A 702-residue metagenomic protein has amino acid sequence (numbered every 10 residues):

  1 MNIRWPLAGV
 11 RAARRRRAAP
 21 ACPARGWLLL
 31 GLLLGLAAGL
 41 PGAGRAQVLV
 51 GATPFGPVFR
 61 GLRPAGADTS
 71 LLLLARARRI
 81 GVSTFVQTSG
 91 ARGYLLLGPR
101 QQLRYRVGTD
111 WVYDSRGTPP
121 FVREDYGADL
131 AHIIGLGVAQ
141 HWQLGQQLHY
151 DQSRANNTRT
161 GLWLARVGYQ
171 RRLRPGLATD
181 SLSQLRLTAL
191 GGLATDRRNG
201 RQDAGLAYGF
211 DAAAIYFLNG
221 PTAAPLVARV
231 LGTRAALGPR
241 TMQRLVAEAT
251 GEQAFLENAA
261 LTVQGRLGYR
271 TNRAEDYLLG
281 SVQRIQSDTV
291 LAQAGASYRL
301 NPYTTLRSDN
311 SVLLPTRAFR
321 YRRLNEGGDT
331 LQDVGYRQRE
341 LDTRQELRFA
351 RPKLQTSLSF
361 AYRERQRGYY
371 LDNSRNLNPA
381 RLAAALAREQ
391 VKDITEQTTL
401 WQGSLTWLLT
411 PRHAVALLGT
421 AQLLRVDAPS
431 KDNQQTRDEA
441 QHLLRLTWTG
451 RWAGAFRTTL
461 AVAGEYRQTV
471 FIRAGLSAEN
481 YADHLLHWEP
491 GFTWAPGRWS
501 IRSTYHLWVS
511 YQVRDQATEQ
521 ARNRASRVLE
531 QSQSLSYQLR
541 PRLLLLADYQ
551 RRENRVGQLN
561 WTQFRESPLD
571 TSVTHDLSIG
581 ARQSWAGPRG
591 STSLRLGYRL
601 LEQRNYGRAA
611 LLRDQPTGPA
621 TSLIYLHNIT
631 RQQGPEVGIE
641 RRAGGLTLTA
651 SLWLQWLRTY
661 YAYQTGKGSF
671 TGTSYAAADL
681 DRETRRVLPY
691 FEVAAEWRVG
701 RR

Functional and structural regions predicted by a protein language model:
M1-P23: N-terminal secretory signal peptides that target proteins for export/translocation
N2-P6, L29, V82: Intrinsically disordered, low-complexity proline-rich regions
P6, V10-A13, A37, N258 (+2 more regions): Compositionally biased, intrinsically disordered low-complexity segments
R15-A18, L36, G220, T684: Residue-level detector of alpha-helical hydrophobic segments embedded in or interacting with membranes
A18-C22, A38, L177: Short, low-complexity intrinsically disordered segments enriched in A/P/G/S/L with frequent Arg, especially at protein
G26-G39: Bacterial N-terminal signal peptides
L40-A46: Sec/Tat signal peptide C-region and signal peptidase I cleavage site
A46-R702: Gram-negative and organellar
